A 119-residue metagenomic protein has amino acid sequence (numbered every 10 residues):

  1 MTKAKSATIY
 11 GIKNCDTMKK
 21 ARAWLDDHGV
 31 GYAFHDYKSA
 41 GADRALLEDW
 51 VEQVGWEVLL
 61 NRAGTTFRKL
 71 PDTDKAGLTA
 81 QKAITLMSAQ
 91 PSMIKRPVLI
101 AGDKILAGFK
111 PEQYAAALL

Functional and structural regions predicted by a protein language model:
T2-H28, Y32-A40: Local sequence-structure signature of Cys/Sec-based thiol-disulfide redox active-site neighborhoods
Y37-L119: Thiol/selenol-based redox catalytic cores and closely related redox-interacting motifs
